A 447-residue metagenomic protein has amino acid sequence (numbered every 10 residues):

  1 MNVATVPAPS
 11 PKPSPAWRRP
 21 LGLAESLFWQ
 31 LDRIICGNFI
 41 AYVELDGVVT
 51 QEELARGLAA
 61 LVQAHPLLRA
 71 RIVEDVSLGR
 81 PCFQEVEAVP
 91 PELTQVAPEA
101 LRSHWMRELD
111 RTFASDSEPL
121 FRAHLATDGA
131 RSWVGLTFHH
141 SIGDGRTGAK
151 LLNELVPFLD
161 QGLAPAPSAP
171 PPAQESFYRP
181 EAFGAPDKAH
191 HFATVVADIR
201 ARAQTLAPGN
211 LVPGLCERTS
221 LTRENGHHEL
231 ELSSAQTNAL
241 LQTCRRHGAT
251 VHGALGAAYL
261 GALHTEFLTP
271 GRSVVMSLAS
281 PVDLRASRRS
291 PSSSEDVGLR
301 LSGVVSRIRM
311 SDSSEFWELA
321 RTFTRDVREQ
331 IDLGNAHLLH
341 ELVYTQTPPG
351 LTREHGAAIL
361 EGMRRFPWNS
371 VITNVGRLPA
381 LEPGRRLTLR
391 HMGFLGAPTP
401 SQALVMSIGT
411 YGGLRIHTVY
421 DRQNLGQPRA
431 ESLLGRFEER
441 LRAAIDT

Functional and structural regions predicted by a protein language model:
N2-A24, W29, C36, A130 (+4 more regions): Non-catalytic, low-complexity flexible loops and terminal extensions
N2-G79, A100-F121, H264-T447: Acyl-thioester-dependent acyl-group transfer interface
D46-P66, L136-N153, G226-R272, I416 (+1 more regions): Acyl activation and transfer enzymes in specialized metabolism, enriched for ANL adenylate-forming modules
A55-Q161, H228: Acyl-thioester-dependent condensation/acyltransferase catalytic cores
P90, T237, L339: A short, flexible beta-alpha/helix-coil linker loop
A97, L232-Q236, H247, D312 (+1 more regions): Residue-level signature of the cytosolic catalytic core of signaling kinases
G129-R131, R245-R246, F366: Short, well-ordered loop/turn elements at secondary-structure boundaries
L155, L159-L163, L263, V327 (+1 more regions): Short, well-ordered alpha-helical segments in soluble proteins
